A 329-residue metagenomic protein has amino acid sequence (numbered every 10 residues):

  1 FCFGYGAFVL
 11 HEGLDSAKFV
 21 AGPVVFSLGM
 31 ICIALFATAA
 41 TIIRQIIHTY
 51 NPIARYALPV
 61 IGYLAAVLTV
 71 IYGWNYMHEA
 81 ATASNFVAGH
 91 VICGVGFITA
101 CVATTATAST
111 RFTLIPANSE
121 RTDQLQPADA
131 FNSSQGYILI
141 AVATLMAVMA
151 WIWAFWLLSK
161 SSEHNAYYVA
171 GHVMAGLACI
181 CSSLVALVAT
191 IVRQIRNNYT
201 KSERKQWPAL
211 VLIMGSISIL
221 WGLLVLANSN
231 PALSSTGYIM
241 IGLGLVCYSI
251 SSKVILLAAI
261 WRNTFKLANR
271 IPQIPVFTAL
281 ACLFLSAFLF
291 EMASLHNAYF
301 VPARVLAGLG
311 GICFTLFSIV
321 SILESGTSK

Functional and structural regions predicted by a protein language model:
F1-L10, V20-Q45, R55-H78, S84-T113 (+5 more regions): Alpha-helical transmembrane segments and immediately adjacent membrane-interfacial amphipathic helices
F112-E120, K329: Short, Lys/Arg-enriched, Gly/Pro-containing loop segments at transmembrane-helix junctions of multi-pass membrane
A117-F131: Membrane-interfacial, low-structure loops and terminal tails that flank and connect transmembrane helices in multi-pass
N198-T200, K266-L267: Short juxtamembrane and helix-loop transition motifs at transmembrane-helix boundaries in membrane proteins
